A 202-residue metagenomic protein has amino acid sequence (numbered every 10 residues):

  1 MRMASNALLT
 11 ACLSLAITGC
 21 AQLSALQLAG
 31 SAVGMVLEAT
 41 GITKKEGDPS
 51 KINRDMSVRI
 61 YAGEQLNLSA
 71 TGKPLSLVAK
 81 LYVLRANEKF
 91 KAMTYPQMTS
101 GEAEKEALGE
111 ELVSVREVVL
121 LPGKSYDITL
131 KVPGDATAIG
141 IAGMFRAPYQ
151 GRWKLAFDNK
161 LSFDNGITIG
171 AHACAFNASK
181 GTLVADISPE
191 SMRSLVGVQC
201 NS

Functional and structural regions predicted by a protein language model:
M1-L9: Bacterial N-terminal signal peptides that target proteins for export
S14-T40: Bacterial Sec signal peptide processing site at the extreme N-terminus
S31-R59, S194: Solvent-exposed, flexible loop/coil segments flanking beta-strands in beta-rich domains
D48-I52, K131-A136, L161-F163: A short, structured loop/turn motif at beta-sheet edges
S57, Q150-K154, D158: Gly-Asp-aromatic-enriched flexible segments
V58-A70: Short amphipathic, basic-aromatic surface patches that mediate peripheral association with negatively charged
P74, L81-R152: Mid-length scaffold segments of soluble, non-membrane domains
L155-S202: Glycine-rich, aromatic-bearing surface loops/beta-hairpins
